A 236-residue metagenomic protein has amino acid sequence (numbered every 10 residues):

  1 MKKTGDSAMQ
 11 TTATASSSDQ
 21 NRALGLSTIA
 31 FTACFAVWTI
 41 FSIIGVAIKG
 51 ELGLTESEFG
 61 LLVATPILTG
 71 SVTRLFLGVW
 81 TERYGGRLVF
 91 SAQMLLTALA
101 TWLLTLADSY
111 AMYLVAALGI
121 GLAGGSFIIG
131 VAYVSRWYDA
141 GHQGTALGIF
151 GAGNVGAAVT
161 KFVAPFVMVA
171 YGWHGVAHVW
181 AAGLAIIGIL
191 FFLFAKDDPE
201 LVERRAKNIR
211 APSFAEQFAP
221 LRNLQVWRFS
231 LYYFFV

Functional and structural regions predicted by a protein language model:
R22-E56: Extracytoplasmic
T39, I67-L75, G125, A157-V159: Residue-level signature of mid-helix packing/kink "hotspots" within the transmembrane helices of 12-pass Major
I48-K49, W80-T81, F166-Y171: Interfacial helix-cap and linker-helix signal at transmembrane-aqueous boundaries of multi-pass secondary transporters
V72-A111: Conserved MFS/SLC helix-loop-helix module at the cytosolic interface between two early adjacent transmembrane helices
A100, A111-G125, F234: Hydrophobic core of transmembrane alpha-helices in multi-pass small-molecule transporters, especially MFS/SLC-type
A116-G153: Cytoplasmic helix-loop-helix junction between adjacent transmembrane helices in 12-TM secondary transporters
I149-P199: Helix-loop-helix hairpin linking two adjacent transmembrane segments in secondary transporters
F194-F218: Flexible cytoplasmic inter-helical loops of multi-pass small-molecule transporters
